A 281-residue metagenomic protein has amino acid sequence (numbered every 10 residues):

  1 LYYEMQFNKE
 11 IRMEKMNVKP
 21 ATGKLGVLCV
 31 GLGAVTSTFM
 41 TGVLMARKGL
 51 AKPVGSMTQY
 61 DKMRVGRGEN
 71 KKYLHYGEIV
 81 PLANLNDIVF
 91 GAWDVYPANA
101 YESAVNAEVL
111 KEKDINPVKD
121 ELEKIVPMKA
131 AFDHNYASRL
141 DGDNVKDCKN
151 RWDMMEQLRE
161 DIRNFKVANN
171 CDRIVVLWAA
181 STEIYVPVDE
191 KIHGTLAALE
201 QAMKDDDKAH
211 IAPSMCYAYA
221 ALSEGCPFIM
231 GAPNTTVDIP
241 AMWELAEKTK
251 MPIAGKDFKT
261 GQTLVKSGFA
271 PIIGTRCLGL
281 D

Functional and structural regions predicted by a protein language model:
L1-R12: Short, Lys/Arg-enriched N-terminal segments with co-localized hydrophobic residues within the first ~10-30 amino acids
R12-A232, T236-K248, Q262-F269: Metallocofactor- and cofactor-centric catalytic cores in central/energy metabolism, strongly enriched
V176-W178, M230-G231, I253-K256, L280-D281: General beta-strand structural signal in soluble alpha/beta enzymes
G225-C226, M251, C277-L278: Short glycine/serine/threonine/alanine-rich loop segments
E247-T249, G274-T275: Accessory, usually C-terminal, subdomains that scaffold auxiliary metal cofactors
A254-K256, T260-D281: Conserved anion/nucleotide-ligand pocket segment
